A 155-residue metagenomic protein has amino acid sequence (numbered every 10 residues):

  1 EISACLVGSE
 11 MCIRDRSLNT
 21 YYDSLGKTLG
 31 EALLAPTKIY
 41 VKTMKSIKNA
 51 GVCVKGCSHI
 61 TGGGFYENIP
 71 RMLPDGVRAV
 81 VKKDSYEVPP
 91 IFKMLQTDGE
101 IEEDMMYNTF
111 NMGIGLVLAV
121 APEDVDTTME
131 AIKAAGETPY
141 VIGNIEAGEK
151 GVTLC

Functional and structural regions predicted by a protein language model:
E1-G8, I13: Single conserved hydrophobic/aromatic residue that forms the stacking wall/gate of nucleotide- or nucleobase-binding
D15-L34, K38-C155: Glycine-/charge-enriched secondary-structure boundary and capping motifs
